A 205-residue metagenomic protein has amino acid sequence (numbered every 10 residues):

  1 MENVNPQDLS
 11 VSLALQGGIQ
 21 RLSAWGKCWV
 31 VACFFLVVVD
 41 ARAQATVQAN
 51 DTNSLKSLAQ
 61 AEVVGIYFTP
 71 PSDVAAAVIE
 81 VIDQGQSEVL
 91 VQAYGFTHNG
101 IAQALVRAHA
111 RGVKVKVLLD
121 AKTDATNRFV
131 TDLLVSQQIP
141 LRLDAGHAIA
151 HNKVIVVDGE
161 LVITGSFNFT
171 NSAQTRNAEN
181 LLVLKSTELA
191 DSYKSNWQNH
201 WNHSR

Functional and structural regions predicted by a protein language model:
N5-V11, L15-W29: Bacterial N-terminal signal peptides that target proteins for export
C28-V37: Bacterial N-terminal signal peptides
A41-A45, A49: Boundary at the C-terminal end of the N-terminal hydrophobic targeting segment
N53-L55, L161-R205: Signature of lipid phosphatidyltransferase scaffolds
N53-S87: N-terminal targeting signals for Sec/Tat export/insertion, comprising classic cleavable signal peptides
V78-P140: Primarily the HKD phosphodiesterase
G95-N99, A121-A125, H147-A150, L161-V162 (+2 more regions): Solvent-exposed loop/turn segments at secondary-structure junctions within structured extracellular/periplasmic domains
F129-N171: Surface-exposed, polar helix/loop patches in the mature regions of secreted/periplasmic/lumenal proteins that form
